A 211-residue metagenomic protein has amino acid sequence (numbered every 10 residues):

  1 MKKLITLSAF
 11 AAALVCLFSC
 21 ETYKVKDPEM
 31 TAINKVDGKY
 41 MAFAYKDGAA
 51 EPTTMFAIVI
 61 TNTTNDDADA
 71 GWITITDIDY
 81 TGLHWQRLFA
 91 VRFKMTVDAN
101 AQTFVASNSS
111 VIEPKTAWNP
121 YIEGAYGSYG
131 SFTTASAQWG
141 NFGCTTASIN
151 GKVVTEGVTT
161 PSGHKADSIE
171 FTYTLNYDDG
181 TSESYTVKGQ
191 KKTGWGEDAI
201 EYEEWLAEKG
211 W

Functional and structural regions predicted by a protein language model:
M1-L7: Positively charged n-region of N-terminal signal peptides that target proteins for export
A11-A12: Repetitive helical segments and hydrophobic/amphipathic motifs
V15-S19: C-terminal motif of bacterial Sec signal peptides marking the signal peptidase cleavage site
E21-K24: Bacterial signal peptide processing site
E29-W211: First exposed extracellular module after export/assembly in secreted or surface-exposed proteins
